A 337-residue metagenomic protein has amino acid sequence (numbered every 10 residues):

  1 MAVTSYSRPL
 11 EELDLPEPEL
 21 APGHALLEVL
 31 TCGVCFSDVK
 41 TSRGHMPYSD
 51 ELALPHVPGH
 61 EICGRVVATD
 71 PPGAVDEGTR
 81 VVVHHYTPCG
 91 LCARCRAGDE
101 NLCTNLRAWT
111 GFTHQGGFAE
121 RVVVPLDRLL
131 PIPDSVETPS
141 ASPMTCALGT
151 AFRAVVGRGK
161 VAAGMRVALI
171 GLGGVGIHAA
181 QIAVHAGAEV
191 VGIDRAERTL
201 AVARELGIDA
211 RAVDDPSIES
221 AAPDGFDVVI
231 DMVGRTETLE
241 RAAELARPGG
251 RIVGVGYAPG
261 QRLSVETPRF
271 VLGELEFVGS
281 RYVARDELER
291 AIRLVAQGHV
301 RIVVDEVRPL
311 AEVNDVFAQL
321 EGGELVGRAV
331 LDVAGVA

Functional and structural regions predicted by a protein language model:
S5, E17, A53-G59, W109-H114 (+2 more regions): Short Gly/Pro-enriched turn/cap motifs at secondary-structure boundaries
P18-C32, M46-A93, P133-V136: Glycine-rich beta-strand-centered segment in the early N-terminal region that forms part of a ligand/cofactor-binding
C35, H84-L130: Cysteine-cluster motifs in flexible loop/terminal segments that predominantly coordinate metals
E61, T79-R80, R94, R121 (+3 more regions): Residue-level marker of beta-strand positions
G78, D127, D134-P216: Mid-domain Rossmann-like dinucleotide-binding core that forms the NAD(H)/NADP(H) cofactor-binding site
G159, V191, E197, A201-E276 (+1 more regions): Glycine-rich cofactor phosphate-binding loops and adjacent beta1-alpha1 units of small-molecule cofactor enzyme domains
R251-V253, S264-V304: Rossmann-fold dehydrogenase core element
R285-A337: C-terminal hydrophobic helical "lid"/dimerization subdomain of Rossmann-like NAD(P)H-dependent oxidoreductases
